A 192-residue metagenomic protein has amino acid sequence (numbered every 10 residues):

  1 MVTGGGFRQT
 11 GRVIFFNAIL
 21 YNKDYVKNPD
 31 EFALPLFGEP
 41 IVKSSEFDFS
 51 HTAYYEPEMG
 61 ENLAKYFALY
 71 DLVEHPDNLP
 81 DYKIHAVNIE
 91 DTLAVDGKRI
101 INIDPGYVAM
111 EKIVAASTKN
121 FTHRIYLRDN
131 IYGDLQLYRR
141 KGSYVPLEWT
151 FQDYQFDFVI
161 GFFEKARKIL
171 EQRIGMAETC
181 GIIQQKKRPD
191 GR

Functional and structural regions predicted by a protein language model:
M1-K23, F32, L36-Y55, E61-K65 (+2 more regions): Long, contiguous binding/interaction regions
K187-R192: Positively charged N-terminal leader segments that act as targeting/secretion signals
